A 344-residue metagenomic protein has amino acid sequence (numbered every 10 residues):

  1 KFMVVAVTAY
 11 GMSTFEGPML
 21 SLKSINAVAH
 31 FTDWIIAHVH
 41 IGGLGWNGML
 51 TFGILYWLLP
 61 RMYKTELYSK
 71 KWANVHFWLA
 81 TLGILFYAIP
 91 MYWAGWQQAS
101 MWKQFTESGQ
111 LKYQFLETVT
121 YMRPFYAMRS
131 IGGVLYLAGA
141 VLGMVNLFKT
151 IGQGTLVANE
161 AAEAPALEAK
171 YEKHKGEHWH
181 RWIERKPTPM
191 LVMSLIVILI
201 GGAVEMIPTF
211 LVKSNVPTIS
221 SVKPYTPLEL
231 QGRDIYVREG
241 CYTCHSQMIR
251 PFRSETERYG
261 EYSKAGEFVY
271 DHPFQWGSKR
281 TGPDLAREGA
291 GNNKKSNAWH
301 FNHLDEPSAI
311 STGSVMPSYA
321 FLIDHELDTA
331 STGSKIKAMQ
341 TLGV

Functional and structural regions predicted by a protein language model:
K1-S24, I36-Y63, S69-E117, F125-Q153 (+4 more regions): Hydrophobic cores of alpha-helical transmembrane segments in multi-pass integral membrane proteins
H30-I36: Non-cytosolic membrane-interface motifs at loop->transmembrane helix junctions
K149-A158, H178: Transmembrane-helix exit segments and adjacent C-terminal regions of multi-pass membrane proteins
E177-N215, Y319-V344: Extended surface/linker regions that mediate inter-domain or inter-protein docking in multi-component redox
K213-V237, P251-F252, T281: Electrostatic cytochrome c docking/interface patches
G232, R238-Q247, H300, M316 (+1 more regions): The canonical Cys-X-X-Cys-His
T243, S254-E257, P273-N292, E306-V344: Axial heme c-ligation environment in periplasmic c-type cytochrome domains
N297-F301, D305: An amphipathic alpha-helix signature
